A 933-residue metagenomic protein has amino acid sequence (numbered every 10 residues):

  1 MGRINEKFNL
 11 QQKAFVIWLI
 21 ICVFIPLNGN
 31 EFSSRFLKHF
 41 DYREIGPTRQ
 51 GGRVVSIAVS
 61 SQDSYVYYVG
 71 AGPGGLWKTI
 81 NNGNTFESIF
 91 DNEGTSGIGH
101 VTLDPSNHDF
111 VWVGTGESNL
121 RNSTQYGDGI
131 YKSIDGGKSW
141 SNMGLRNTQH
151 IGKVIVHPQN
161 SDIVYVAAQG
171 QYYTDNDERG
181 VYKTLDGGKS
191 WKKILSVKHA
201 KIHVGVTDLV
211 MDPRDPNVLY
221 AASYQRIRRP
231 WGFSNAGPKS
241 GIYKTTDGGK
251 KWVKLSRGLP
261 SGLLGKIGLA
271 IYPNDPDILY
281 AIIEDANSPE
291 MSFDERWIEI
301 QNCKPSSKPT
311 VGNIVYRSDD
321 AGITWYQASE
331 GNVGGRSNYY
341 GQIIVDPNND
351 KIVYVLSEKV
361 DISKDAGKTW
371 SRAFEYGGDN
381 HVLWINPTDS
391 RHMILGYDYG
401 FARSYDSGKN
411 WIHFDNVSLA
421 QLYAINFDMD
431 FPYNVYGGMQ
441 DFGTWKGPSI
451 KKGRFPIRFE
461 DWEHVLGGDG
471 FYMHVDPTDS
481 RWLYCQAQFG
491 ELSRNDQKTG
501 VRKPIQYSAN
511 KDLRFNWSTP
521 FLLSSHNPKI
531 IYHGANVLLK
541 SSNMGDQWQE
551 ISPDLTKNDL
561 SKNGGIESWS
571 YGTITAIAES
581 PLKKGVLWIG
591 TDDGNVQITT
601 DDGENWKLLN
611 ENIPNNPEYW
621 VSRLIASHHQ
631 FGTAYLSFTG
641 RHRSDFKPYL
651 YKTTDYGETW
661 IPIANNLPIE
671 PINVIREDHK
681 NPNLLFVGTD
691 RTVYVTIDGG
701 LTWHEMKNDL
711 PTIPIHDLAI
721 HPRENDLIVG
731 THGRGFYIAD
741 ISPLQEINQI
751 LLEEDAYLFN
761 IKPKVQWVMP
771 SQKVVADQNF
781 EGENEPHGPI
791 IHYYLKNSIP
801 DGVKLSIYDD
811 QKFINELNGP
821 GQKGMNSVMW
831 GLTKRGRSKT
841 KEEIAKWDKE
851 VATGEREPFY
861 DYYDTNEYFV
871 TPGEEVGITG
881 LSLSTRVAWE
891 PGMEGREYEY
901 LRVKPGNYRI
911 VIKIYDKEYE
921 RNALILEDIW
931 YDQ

Functional and structural regions predicted by a protein language model:
G2-V16: Bacterial N-terminal signal peptides that target proteins for export
A14-P26: Bacterial N-terminal signal peptides
N30-N779, P786-H787, S798: Beta-propeller blade termini and top-face loops
S493-N495, P789-H792, S798-E816, N907-V911: Beta-strand-rich binding/interaction modules
P617, F813-R902: Glycine-centered tight-turn motifs at strand-turn-strand junctions
P770-G802, Y808, M825-M829: Contiguous beta-strand segments within globular domains
G836-K839, K913-R921: Short acidic/polar inter-strand loop motif in beta-rich domains
K917-D932: Short beta-strand elements
